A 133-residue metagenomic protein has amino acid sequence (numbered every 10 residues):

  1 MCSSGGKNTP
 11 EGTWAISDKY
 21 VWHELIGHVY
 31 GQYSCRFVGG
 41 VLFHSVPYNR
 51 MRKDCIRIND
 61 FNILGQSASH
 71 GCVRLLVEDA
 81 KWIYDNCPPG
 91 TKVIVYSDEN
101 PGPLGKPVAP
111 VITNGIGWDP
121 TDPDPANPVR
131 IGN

Functional and structural regions predicted by a protein language model:
M1-G6: A structural motif detector for short, solvent-exposed N-terminal "entry" segments of globular domains
N8-T9, Y20-N133: Exported/periplasmic cell-wall-interacting domains
I16: Conserved hydrophobic/aromatic pocket- or pore-lining residues that grip, position, or stack substrates in active sites
